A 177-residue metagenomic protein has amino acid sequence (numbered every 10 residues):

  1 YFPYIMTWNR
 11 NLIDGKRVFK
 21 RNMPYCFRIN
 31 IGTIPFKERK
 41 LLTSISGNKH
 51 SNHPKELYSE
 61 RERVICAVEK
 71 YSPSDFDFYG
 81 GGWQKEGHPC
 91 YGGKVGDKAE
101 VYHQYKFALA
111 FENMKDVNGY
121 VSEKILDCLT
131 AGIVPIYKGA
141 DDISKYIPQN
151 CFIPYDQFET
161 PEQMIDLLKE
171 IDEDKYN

Functional and structural regions predicted by a protein language model:
Y1-N177: Pol beta-like nucleotidyltransferase catalytic core
